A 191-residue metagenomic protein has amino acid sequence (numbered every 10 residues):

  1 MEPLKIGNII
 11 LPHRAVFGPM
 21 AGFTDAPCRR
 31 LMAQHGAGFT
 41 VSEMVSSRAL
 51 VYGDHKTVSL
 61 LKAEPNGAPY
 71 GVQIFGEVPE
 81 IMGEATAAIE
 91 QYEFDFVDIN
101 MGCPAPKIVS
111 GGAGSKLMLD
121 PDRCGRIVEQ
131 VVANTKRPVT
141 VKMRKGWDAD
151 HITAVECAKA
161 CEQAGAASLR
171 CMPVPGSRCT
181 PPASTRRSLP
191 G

Functional and structural regions predicted by a protein language model:
M1-G191: Flavin-dependent oxidoreductase catalytic cores
